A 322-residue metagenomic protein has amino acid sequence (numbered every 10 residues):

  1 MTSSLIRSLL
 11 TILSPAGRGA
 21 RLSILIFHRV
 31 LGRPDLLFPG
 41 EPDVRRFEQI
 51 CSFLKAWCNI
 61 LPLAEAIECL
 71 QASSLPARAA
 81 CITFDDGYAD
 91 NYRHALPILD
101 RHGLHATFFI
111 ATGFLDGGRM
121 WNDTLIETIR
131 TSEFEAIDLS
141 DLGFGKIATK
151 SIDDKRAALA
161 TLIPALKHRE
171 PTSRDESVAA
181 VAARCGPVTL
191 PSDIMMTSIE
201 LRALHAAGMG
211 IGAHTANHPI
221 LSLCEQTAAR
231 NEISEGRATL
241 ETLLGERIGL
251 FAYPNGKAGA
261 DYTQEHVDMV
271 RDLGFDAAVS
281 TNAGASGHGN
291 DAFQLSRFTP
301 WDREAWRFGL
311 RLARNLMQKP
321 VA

Functional and structural regions predicted by a protein language model:
M1-T83, D90-Y92, W121-I137, A206 (+1 more regions): C-terminal active-site subregion of NodB/CE4 polysaccharide deacetylases
G17-G19, G118-A207: Extended, charge-rich helix/loop segments that form flexible, surface "patches" used to engage negatively charged
L31, L115, A213-I220: Conserved radical SAM core fold
L75-P76, Y88, L96-F109, T161-P187 (+3 more regions): CE4/NodB-like, metal-dependent polysaccharide N-deacetylase domain that modifies extracellular/periplasmic N-acetylated
F109-I110, M120, T189-P191, A216 (+1 more regions): Residue-level signal for pocket-adjacent positions within structured domains
T112-D116, A283-G284: Short beta-alpha junction loops
S192, N217-I220, A258: Residues marking the start of alpha-helices
